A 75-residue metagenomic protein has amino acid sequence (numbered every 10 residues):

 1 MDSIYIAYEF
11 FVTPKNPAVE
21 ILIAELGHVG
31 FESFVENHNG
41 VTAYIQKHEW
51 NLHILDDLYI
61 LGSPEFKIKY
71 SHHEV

Functional and structural regions predicted by a protein language model:
D2-V75: N-terminal auxiliary segments of SAM/dcSAM-dependent transferases
